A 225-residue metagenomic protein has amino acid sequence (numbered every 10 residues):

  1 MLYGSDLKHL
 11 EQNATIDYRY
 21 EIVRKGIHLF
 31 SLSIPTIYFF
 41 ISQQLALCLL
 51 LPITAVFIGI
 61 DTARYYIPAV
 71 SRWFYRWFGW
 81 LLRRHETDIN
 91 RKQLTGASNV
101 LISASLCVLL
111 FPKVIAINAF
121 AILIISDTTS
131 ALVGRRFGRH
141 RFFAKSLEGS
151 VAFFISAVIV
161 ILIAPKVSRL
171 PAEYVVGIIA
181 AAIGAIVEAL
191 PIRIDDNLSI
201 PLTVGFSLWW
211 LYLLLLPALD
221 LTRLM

Functional and structural regions predicted by a protein language model:
L2-L49, T62-V167, P171-L215, L219-M225: Interhelical loop and helix-boundary elements at the membrane-water interface of polytopic inner-membrane proteins
P52: Acidic/polar N-terminal loop/beta-strand segments that form early-domain functional surfaces
A55-G59: Central hydrophobic cores of alpha-helical transmembrane segments in multi-pass inner-membrane proteins across all
